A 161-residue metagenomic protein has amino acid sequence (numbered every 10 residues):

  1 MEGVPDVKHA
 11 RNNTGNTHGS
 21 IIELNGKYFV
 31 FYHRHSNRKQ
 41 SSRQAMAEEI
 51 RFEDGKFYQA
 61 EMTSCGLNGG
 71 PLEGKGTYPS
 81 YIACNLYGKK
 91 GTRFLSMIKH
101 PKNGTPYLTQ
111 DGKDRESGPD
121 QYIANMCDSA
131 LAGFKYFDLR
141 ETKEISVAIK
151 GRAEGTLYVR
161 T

Functional and structural regions predicted by a protein language model:
M1-T161: Carbohydrate-active catalytic/glycan-binding domains of CAZyme proteins, especially the secreted or lumenal ectodomains
